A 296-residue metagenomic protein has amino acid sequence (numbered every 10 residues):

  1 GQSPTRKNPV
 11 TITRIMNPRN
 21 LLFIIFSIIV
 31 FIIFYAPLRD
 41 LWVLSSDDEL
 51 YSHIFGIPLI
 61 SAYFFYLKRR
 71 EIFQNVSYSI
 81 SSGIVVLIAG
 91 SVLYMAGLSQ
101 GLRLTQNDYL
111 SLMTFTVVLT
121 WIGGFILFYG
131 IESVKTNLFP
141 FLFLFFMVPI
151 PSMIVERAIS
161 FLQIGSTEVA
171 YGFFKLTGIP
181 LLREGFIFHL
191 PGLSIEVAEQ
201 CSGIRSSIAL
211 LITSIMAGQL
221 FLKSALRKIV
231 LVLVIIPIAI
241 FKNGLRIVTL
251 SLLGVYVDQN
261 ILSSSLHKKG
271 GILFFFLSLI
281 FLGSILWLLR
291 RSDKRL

Functional and structural regions predicted by a protein language model:
G1-S3, F241: Short, low-complexity, intrinsically disordered N-terminal modules that encode targeting/processing signals
S3-N8, R14: Low-acidity, Ser/Thr- and Arg-rich intrinsically disordered low-complexity segments
I15-L296: Hydrophobic N-terminal alpha-helices or hydrophobic patches in metabolic proteins across all domains of life
